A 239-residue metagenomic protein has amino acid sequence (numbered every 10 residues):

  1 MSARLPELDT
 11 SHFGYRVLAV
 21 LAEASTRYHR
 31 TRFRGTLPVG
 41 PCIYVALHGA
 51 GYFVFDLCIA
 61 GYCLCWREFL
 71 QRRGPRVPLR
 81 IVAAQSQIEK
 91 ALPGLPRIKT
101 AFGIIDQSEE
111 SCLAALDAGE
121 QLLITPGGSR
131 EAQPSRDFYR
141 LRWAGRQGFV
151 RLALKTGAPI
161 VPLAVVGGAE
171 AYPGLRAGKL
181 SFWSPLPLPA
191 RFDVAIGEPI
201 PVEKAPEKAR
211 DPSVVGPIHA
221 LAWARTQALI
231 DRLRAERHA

Functional and structural regions predicted by a protein language model:
M1-E110, A235: Membrane-anchoring hydrophobic helices of lipid-metabolizing enzymes
S2-F13, L113-A239: Non-catalytic C-terminal accessory region of glycerolipid acyltransferases and related lyso-lipid remodeling enzymes
